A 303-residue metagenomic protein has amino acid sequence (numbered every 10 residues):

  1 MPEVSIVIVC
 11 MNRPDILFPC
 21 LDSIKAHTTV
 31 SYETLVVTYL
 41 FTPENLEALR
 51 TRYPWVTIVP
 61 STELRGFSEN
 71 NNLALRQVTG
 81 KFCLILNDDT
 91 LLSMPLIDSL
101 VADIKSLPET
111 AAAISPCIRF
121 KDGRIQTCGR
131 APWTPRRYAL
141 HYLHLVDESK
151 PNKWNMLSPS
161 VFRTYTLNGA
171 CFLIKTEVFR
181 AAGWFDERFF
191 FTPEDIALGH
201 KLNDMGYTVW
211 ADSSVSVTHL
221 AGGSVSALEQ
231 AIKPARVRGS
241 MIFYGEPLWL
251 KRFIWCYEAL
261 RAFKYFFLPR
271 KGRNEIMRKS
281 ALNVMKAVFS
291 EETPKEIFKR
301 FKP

Functional and structural regions predicted by a protein language model:
P19, G199, M205-E229, S240: Active-site donor/metal-binding and catalytic loop motifs of nucleotide-sugar-dependent glycosylation enzymes
D22-S31: Short, acidic, metal-binding catalytic loop of nucleotide-sugar glycosyltransferases
S61-V78: Glycine-rich, basic loop-to-helix element that forms the pyrophosphate-binding segment of sugar-nucleotide handling
C83: Short aromatic/hydrophobic "clamp" motif used to bind/position activated sugar donors
T90-D103: Acidic donor-binding/catalytic loop of UDP-sugar-dependent glycosyltransferases, especially processive GT2
V101-A182, I196: Acidic/His-rich active-site region of diverse nucleotide-sugar glycosyltransferases
Y165-S216: A short, conserved alpha-helix in the catalytic core of glycosyltransferases
A231-G239, G245-P303: Non-catalytic, C-terminal membrane-associated alpha-helical segments of glycosyltransferases
